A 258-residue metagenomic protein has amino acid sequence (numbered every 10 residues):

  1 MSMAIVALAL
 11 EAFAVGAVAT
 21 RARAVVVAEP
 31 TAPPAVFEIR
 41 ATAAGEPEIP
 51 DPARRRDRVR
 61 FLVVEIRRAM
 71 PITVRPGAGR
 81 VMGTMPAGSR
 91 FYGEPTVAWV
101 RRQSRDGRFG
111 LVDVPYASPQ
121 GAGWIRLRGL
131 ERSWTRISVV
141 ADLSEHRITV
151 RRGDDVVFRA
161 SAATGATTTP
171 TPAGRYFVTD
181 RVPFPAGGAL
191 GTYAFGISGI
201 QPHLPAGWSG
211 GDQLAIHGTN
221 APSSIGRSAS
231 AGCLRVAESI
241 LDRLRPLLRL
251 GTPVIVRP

Functional and structural regions predicted by a protein language model:
M1-V15: Hydrophobic membrane-insertion alpha-helices, especially the h-region of bacterial N-terminal signal peptides
A7-L8, V25-A28, A32, Y116 (+5 more regions): Exported/periplasmic cell-wall-interacting domains
A14-V25: Hydrophobic single-pass membrane-insertion segments
V26-R101: Beta-loop motif signature
R67-A69, P95, G107-F109, Q120 (+7 more regions): Extracytoplasmic
A78-R80, Y116-Q120, D154-F158, G251: Short, surface-exposed beta-strand-loop junctions and turns on beta-sheet-rich folds
S89-G129: SH3/SH3-like beta-barrel superfamily modules
L127-G165: A structural motif detector for short, solvent-exposed N-terminal "entry" segments of globular domains
